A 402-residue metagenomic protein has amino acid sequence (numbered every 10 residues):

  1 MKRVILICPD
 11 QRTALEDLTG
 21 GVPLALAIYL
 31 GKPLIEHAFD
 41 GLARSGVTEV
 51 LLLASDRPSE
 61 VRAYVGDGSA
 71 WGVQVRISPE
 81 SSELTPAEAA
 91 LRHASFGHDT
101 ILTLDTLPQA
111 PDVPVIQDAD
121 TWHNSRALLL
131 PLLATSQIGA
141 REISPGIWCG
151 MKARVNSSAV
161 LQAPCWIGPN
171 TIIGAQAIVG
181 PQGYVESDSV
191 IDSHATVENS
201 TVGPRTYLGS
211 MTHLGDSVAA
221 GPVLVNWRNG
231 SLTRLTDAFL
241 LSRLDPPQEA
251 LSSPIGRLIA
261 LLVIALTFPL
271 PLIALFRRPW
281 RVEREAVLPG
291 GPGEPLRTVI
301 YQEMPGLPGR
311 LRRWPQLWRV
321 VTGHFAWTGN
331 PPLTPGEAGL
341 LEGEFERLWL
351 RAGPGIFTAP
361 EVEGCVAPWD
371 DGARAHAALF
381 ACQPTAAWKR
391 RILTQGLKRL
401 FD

Functional and structural regions predicted by a protein language model:
M1-V61, V73-V75: N-terminal glycine-rich phosphate-binding loop and ensuing alpha1 helix
P9, V190-G256: Glycine-rich hexapeptide-repeat left-handed beta-helix
S59-V113: Conserved beta-loop-beta/alpha segment of the NTase-like Rossmann-fold superfamily that binds/positions NTPs
A94-F96, I147, M151, P169 (+11 more regions): Catalytic cores of nucleotide-enabled group-transfer and carboxylate-activating enzymes in metabolic and assembly-line
P108-Q182: Extended, small-residue-rich solenoid/repeat segments and analogous flexible loops that form exposed scaffolds
G230, L235-I259, Y301, V366-A387: Compositionally biased, charge-rich terminal segments
L251-M304, R391-D402: A hydrophobic, helix-centered structural microdomain
A286-P292, P315-D402: Hydrophobic structural segments characteristic of membrane proteins
